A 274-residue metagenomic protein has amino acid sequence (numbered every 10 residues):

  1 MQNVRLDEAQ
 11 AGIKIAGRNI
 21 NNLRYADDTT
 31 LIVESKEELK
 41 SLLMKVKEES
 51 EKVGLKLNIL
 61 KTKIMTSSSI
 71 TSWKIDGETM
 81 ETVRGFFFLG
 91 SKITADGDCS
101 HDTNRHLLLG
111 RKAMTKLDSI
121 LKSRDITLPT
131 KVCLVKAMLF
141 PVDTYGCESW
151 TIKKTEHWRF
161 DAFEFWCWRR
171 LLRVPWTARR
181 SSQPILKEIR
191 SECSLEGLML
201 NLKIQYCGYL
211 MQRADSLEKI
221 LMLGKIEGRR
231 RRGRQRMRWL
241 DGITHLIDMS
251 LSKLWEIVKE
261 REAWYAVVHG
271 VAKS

Functional and structural regions predicted by a protein language model:
M1-S274: Short linear motifs embedded in intrinsically disordered, charge-biased segments
